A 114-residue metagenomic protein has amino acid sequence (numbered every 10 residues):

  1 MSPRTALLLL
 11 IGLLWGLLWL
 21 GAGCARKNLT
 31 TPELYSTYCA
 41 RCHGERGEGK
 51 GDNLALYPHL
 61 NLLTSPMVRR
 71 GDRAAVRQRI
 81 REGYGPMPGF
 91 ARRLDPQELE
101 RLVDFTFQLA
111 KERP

Functional and structural regions predicted by a protein language model:
M1-A25: Sec-dependent bacterial lipoprotein signal peptides
W19-S36, G71: Electrostatic cytochrome c docking/interface patches
A25-K27, E48, Q108-P114: Inter-heme linker and motif-flanking segments adjacent to c-type heme-binding CXXCH motifs in c-type cytochromes
P32, G47-R77: Gly/Gly-Pro-rich "capping" loops immediately C-terminal to redox-active cysteine motifs in periplasmic/lumenal
Y35-E45, M87, L102, T106: The canonical Cys-X-X-Cys-His
N61-L62, P86-G89: Conserved beta-strand positions that form and line the central face of beta-propeller blades
R79-I80, A91-P114: C-terminal capping alpha-helices of c-type cytochrome domains
